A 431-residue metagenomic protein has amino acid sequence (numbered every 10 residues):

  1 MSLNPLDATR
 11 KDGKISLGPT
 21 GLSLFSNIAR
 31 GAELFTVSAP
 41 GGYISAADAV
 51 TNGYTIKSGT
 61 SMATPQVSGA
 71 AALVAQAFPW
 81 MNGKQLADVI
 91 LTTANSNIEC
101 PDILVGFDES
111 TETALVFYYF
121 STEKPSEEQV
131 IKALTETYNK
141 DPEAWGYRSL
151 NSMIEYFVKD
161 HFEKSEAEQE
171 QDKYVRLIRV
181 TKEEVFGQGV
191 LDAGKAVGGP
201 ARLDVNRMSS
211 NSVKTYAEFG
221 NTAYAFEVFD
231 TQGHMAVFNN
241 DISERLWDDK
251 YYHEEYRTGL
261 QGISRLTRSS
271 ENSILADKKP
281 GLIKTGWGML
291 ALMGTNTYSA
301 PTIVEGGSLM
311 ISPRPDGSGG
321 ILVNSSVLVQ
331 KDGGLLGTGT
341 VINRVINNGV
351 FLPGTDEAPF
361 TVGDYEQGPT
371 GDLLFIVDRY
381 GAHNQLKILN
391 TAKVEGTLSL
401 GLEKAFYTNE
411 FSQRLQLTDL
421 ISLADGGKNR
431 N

Functional and structural regions predicted by a protein language model:
M1-A72, Q76, W80: Extracellular S/T/G-rich loop segment that most often corresponds to the catalytic His/Ser-adjacent loop
N4, M289, S308, V350-L352 (+1 more regions): A structural signal for beta-strand register positions
N4-D7, G42, N95-N97, R314-G317 (+4 more regions): Acidic glycine-/aspartate-rich tracts in secreted/extracellular proteins
L6-D7, K11, S26, Q76-E227 (+1 more regions): C-terminal subdomain of the subtilisin-like protease fold in secreted/lumenal serine endopeptidases
V50-G53, T60, Q66, M208-V327: Extracellular repeat-rich scaffold modules on cell surfaces
S273-W287, S299-I303, Q330, N343 (+3 more regions): Surface-exposed loop/turn motifs in large extracellular/passenger domains
G306, R314-D316, N324, Q330-G333 (+3 more regions): Tight coil/turn sites that cap or link beta-strands
G334-L415: Extracellular beta-strand/loop-rich repeat segments of large surface/secreted proteins
